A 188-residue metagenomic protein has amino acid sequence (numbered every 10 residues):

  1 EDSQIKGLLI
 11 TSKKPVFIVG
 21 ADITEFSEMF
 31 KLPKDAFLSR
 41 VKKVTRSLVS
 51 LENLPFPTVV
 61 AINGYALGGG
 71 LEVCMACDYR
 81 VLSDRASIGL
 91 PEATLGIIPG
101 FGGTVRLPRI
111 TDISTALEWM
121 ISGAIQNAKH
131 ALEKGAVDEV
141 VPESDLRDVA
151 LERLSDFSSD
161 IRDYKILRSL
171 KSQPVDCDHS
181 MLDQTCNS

Functional and structural regions predicted by a protein language model:
D2-I5, N187: Short, high-confidence coil segments that cap the C-terminus of an alpha-helix and link into the following beta-strand
Q4, S12-S47, A66, T94-I97: Glycine- (often His-adjacent) and acidic-residue-rich active-site loop that binds/positions the CoA thioester
I10, D22, V73-C74, A131: Hydrophobic/aromatic residues within transmembrane alpha-helices of multi-pass small-molecule transporters
T24-L32, E72, D78-S83, I110: A glycine- and small-aliphatic-rich helix-loop capping segment at beta-alpha/alpha-beta transitions that lines
T45-L95, P99, W119: Glycine-rich beta-to-alpha active-site loop
E72, W119-S188: Amphipathic alpha-helical segments at domain termini/boundaries
T104-S114: Hydrophobic, secondary-structure "cap" segments at the distal end of domains
